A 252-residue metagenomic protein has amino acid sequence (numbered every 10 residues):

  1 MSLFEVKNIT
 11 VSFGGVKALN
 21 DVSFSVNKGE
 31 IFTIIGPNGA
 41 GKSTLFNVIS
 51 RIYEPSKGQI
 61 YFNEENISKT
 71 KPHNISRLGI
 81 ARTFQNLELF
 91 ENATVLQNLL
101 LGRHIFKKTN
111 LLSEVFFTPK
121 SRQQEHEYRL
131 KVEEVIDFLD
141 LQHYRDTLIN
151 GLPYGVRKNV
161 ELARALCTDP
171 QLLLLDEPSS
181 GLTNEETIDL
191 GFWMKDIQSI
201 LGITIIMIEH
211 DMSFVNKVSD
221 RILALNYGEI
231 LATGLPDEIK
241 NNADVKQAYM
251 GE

Functional and structural regions predicted by a protein language model:
S2-E252: Glycine-rich phosphate-binding loops of nucleotide-dependent enzymes
